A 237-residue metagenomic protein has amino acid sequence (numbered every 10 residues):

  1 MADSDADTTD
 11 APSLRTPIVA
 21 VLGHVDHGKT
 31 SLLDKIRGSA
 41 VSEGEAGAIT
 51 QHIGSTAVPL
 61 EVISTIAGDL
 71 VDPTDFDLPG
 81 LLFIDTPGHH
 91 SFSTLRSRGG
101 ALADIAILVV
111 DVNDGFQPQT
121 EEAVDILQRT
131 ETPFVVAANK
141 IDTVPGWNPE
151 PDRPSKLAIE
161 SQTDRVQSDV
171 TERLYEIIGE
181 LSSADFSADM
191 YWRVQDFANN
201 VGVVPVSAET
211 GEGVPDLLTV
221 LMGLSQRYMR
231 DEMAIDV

Functional and structural regions predicted by a protein language model:
A2-T86: Conserved G1/Walker A P-loop phosphate-binding module
A2-T9, A40-G47, L60-V71, F92-T94 (+3 more regions): Active-site phosphate-binding and catalytic loops of NTP-dependent enzymes
R15-D26, T30, E172, F186-V237: Conserved catalytic-core segments of large NTP-driven translation/proteostasis enzymes
T16, I53, P79, L102-I105 (+2 more regions): Short glycine-/polar-rich loops that comprise or flank the Walker A/P-loop and associated switch/sensor motifs
V25-D26, L32, I49, D85 (+5 more regions): Residue-level signature of catalytic and energy-coupling elements of molecular machines, predominantly ATP/GTP-dependent
S39, I63, G88-H90, V112-F116 (+4 more regions): Conserved nucleotide-binding/hydrolysis micro-motifs of P-loop NTPases
S93-D114, Q128-V135: Inter-motif core of Ras-like GTPase G domains
I141-D196: GTPase G-domain guanine-specificity segment
